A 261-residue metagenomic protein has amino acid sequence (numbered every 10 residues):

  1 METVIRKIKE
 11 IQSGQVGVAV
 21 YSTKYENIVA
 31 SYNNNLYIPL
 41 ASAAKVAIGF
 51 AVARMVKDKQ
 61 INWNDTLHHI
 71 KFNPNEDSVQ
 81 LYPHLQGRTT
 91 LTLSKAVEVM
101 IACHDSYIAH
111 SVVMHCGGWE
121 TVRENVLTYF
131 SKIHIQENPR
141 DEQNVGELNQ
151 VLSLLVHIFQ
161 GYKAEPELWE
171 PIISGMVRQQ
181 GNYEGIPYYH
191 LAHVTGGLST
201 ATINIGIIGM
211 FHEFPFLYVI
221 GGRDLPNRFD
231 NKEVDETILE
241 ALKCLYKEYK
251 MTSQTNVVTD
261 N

Functional and structural regions predicted by a protein language model:
M1-S13, I28-V29, E120, Q143 (+2 more regions): Structured C-terminal helix/loop/strand segments within mature extracytoplasmic catalytic/sensor domains
T3, A47, A51, T92-A96 (+10 more regions): Extracytoplasmic/secreted proteins, especially bacterial periplasmic and envelope-associated proteins
G14-Y37: Short, conserved catalytic-motif segment at the N-terminal edge
Q15, Y107-G161: Mid-domain, small-residue-enriched loop/turn segments at the edges of structured enzyme/sensor domains
Y32-P39, L93, R140-D141: A short glycine/serine-rich beta->alpha loop
I38-L67, Y218: Active-site SXXK
F50-D58, M114, S153-Q160, K243-K247: Short glycine/serine- and small hydrophobic-enriched flexible loop segments
P74-S111: Conserved catalytic neighborhood of penicillin-recognizing serine enzymes
